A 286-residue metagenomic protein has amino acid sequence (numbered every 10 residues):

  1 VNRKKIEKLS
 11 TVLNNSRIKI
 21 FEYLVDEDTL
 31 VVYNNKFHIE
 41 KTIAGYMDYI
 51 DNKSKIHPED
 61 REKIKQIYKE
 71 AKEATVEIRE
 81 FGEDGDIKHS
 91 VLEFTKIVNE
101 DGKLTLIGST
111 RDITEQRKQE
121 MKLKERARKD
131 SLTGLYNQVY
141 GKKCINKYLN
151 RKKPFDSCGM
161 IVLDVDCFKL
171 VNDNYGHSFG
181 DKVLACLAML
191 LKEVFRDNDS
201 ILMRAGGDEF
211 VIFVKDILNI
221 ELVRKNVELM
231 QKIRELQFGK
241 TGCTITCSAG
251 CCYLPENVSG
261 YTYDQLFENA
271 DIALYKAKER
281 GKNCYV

Functional and structural regions predicted by a protein language model:
V1-E7, R111-M121: PAS-associated C-terminal cap
K5-K53: PAS-family sensory domain signal
Q66-K69, R79, C186-E256: GGDEF/GGEEF active-site signature
A71-T95, G102-L104: Per-ARNT-Sim (PAS) sensory domains and their PAS-associated C-terminal
G102-D112: PAS-family sensory domains
K124-R128, N137-G159, D166-R196, M203-G207 (+4 more regions): Conserved long alpha-helical elements within nucleotide-processing catalytic cores of c-di-GMP signaling and class III
L202, S248-V258, Q265-R280, V286: Cyclic nucleotide signaling catalytic output domains
